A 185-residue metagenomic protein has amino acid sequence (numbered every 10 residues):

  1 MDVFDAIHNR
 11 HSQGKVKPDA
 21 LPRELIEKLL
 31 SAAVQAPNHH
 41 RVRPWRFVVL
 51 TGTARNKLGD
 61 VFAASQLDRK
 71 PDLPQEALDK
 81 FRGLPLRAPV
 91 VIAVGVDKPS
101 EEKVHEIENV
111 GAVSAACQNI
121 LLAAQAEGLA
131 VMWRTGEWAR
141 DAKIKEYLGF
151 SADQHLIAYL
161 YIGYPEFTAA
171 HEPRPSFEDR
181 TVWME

Functional and structural regions predicted by a protein language model:
M1-R87, E185: N-terminal amphipathic, basic helical "cap/leader" segment at the start of enzyme domains
D5-A6, L156-E185: C-terminal helix-cap and adjacent tail motif
A33, I92, K98-E146: Small-aliphatic-rich amphipathic alpha-helix that forms the alpha element of a beta-alpha
A54-N56, D97-S100: A short acidic, glycine/proline-enriched capping/turn motif at secondary-structure boundaries, especially helix N-cap
A63-L73, K103-E108, E146-L148: Short, surface-exposed loop/helix-turn segments at secondary-structure junctions that function as lids/hinges flanking
L67, L86-P99: Acidic-glycine-rich active-site phosphate/pyrophosphate-binding loop
I144-H155: Short, electropositive alpha-helical surface patch
